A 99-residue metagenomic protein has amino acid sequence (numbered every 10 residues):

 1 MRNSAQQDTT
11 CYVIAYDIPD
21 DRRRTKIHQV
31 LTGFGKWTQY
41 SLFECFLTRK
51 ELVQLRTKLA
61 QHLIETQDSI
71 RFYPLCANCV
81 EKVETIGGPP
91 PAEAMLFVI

Functional and structural regions predicted by a protein language model:
M1-V13, P19-I99: Basic nucleic-acid-binding interfaces
